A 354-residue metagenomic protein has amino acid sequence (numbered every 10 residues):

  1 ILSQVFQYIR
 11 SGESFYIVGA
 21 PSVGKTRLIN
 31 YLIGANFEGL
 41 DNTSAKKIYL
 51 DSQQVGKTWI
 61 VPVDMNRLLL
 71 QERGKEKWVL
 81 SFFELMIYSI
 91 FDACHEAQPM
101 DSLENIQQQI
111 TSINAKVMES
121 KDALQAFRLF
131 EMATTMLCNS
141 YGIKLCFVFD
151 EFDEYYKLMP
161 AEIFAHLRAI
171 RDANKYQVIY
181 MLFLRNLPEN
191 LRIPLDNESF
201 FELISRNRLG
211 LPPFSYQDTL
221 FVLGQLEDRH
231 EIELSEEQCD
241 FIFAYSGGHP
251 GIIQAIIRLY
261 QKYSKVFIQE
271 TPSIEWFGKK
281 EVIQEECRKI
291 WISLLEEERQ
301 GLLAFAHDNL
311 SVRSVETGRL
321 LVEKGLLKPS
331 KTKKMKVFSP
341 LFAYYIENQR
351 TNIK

Functional and structural regions predicted by a protein language model:
I1-V5: N-terminal pre-P-loop "Q-motif" helix
S11-Y156, P160-A161, V178: P-loop NTPase nucleotide-binding core
T26, H249, S339: Short, conserved phosphate/pyrophosphate- and ester-handling motifs at nucleotide-, phospho-/glycolipid
G34-A35, H166, L259, L320: Alpha-helical DNA-recognition elements
G142-C146, E154-Y245, L259-Q284: The catalytic "switch" region of P-loop NTPases
E233-K324, S330: Winged-helix-like regulatory helical subdomains adjacent to P-loop NTPase cores
K262, L295, L326-K354: Short capping/hinge segments at domain boundaries that bridge a core fold to an adjacent linker or tail
